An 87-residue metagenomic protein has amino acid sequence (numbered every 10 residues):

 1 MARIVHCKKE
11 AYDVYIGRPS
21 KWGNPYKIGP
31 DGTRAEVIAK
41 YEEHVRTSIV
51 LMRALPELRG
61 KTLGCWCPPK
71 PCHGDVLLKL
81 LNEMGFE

Functional and structural regions predicted by a protein language model:
M1-E87: Catalytic phosphate/metal-binding cores of nucleic-acid and nucleotide-processing enzymes, i.e., regions that mediate
